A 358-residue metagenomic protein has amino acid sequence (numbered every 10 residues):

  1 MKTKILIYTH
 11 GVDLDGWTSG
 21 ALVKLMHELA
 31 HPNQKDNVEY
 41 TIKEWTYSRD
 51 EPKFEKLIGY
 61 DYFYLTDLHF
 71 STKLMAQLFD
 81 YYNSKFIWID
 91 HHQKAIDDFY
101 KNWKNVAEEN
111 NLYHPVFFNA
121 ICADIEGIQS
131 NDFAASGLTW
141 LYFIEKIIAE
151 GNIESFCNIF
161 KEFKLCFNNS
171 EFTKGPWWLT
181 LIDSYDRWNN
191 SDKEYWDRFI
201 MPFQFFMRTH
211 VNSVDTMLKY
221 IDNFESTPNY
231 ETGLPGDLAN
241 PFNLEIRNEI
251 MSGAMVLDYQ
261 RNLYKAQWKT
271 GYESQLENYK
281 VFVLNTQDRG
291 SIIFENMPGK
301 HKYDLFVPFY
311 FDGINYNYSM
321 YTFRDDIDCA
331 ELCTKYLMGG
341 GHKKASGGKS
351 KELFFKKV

Functional and structural regions predicted by a protein language model:
M1-M201, F205, D258-V358: Replace "Mg2+/Mn2+-dependent" with "divalent metal-dependent
Y185, T209, N223-T227: Surface-exposed polar/charged interaction patches
F199-D222: Amphipathic alpha-helical "recognition" segments
V214-Q260: Long, charge-rich alpha-helical interaction segments
